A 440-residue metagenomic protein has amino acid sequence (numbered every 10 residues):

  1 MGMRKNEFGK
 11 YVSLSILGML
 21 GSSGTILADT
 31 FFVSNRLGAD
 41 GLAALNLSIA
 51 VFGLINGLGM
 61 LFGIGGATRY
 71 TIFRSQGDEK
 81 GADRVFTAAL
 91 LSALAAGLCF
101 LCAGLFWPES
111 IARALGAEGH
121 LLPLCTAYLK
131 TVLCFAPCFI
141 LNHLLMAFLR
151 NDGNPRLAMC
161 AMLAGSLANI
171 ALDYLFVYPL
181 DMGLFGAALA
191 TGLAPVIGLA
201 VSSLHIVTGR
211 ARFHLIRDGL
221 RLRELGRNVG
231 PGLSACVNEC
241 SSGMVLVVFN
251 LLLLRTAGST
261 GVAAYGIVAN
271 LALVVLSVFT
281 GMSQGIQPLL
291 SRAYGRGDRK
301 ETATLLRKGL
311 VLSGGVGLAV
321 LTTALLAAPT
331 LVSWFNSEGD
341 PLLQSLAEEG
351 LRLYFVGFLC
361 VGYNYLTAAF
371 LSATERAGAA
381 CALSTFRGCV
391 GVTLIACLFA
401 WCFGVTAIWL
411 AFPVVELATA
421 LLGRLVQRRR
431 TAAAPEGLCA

Functional and structural regions predicted by a protein language model:
M1-I16, Y70-P137, P179-L233, L290-G357 (+1 more regions): Short alpha-helical transmembrane segments in multi-pass integral membrane proteins
S15-T68, F135-F139, G226-R292, S313-L321 (+2 more regions): Transmembrane helix-bundle signature of multi-pass secondary active exporters and lipid flippases
I26, T30, S34, G104 (+9 more regions): Juxtamembrane/transmembrane-helix interface segments of polytopic membrane transporters
L27, R36-A39, F73-Q76, N151-D152 (+5 more regions): Helix-loop interface residues and adjacent transmembrane-helix termini in multi-pass membrane transporters, primarily
T30, G104, A147, D173 (+8 more regions): Structural signal for membrane-spanning alpha-helices in multi-pass inner-membrane proteins, emphasizing helix cores
A44-C102, F139-A158, A264-A328, V361-A380: Small-residue-rich hydrophobic transmembrane alpha-helices
G63, T131-R150, A158-S166, A187-S202 (+5 more regions): Short runs within selected transmembrane alpha-helices of multi-pass transporters and secretion channels
L145-G153, D173-F185: Membrane-water interface regions at transmembrane-helix termini and the short interhelical loops of multi-pass membrane
